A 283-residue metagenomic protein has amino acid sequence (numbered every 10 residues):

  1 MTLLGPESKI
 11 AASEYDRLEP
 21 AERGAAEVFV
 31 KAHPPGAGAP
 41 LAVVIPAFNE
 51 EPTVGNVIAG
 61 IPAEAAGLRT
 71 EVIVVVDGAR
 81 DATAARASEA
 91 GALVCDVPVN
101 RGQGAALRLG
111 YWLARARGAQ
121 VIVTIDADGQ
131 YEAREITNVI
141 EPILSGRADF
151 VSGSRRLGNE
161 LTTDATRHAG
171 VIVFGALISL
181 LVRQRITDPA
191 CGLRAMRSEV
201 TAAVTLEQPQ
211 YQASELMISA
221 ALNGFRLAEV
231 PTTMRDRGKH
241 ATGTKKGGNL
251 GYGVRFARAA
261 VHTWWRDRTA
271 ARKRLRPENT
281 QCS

Functional and structural regions predicted by a protein language model:
M1-P40, R183, E207-S283: Hydrophobic helical membrane-anchoring modules
I45, R69-A79, C95: Short beta-strand/loop segment that forms part of the nucleotide-sugar
I45-A59, G78: Active-site beta-to-alpha loop of glycosyltransferases that engages the nucleotide-sugar donor
V54, I61, G110, D128 (+4 more regions): Residue-level signature of catalytic and energy-coupling elements of molecular machines, predominantly ATP/GTP-dependent
A59-R69: Short, acidic, metal-binding catalytic loop of nucleotide-sugar glycosyltransferases
V76-A84, G129: A conserved acidic beta->alpha catalytic loop
E89-G91, N223: Short, structured coil segments at secondary-structure junctions
V97-A116, V121-V123, A133-Q210, R237-A257 (+2 more regions): Acceptor/aglycone-binding surface of glycosyltransferases and processive sugar-polymer synthases
